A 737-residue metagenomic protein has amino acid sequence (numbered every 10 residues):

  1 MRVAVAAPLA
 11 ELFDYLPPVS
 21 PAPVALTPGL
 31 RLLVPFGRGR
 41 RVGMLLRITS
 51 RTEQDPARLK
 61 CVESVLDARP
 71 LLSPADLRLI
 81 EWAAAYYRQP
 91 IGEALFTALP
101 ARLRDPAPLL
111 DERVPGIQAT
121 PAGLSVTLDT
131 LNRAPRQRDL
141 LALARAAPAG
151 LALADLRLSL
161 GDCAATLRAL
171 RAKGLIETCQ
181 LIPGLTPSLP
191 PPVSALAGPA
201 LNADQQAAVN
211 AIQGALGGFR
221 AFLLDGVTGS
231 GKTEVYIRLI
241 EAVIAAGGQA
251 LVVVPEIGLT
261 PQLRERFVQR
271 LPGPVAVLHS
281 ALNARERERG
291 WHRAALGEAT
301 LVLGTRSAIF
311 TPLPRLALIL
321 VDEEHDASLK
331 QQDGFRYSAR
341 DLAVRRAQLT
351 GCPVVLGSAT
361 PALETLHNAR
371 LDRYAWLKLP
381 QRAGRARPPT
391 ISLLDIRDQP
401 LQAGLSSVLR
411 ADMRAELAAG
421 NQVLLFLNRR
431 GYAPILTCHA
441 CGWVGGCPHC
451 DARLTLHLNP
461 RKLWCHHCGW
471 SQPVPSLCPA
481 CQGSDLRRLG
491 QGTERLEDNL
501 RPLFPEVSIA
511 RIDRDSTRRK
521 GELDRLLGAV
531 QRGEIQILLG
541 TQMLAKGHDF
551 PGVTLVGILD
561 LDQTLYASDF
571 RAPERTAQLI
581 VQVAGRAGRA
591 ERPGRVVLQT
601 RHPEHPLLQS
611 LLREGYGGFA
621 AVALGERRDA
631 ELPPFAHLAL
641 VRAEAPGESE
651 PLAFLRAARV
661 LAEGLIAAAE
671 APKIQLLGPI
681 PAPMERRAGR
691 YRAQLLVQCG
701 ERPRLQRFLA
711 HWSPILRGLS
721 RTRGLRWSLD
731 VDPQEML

Functional and structural regions predicted by a protein language model:
M1-S358, T365, R370-A386, A418 (+4 more regions): Accessory, non-ATPase domains that flank or precede helicase/AAA+ motor cores in DNA-metabolism machines
M1-V3, Y15, G43, I391 (+3 more regions): Small-residue-enriched segments and motifs
L12, T27-P28, V408, S649-G664: A short, contiguous, amphipathic alpha-helix enriched in charged residues
L167, A480-G483, A662, E670: A generic structural signal for ordered secondary structure
L196-N202, Q206-N210, G217-L652, R656 (+4 more regions): Inter-lobe coupling/hinge segments of SF2-like helicase ATPases
I509-A510, I666-A682, R723-V731: Short beta-strand elements
A587, E591, A662, I666-A669: Alpha-helix capping/termination and helix-coil
